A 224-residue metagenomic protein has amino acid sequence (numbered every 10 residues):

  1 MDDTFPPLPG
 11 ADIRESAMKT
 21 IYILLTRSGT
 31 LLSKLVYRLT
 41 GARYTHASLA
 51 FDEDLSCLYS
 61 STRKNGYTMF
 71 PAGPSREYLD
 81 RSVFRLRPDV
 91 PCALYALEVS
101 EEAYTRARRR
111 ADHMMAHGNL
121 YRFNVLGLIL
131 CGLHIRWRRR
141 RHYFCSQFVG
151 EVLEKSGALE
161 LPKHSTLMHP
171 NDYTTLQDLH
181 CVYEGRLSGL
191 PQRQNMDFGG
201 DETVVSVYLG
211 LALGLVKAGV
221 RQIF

Functional and structural regions predicted by a protein language model:
D2-F224: Cysteine-nucleophile amide-bond enzymes
